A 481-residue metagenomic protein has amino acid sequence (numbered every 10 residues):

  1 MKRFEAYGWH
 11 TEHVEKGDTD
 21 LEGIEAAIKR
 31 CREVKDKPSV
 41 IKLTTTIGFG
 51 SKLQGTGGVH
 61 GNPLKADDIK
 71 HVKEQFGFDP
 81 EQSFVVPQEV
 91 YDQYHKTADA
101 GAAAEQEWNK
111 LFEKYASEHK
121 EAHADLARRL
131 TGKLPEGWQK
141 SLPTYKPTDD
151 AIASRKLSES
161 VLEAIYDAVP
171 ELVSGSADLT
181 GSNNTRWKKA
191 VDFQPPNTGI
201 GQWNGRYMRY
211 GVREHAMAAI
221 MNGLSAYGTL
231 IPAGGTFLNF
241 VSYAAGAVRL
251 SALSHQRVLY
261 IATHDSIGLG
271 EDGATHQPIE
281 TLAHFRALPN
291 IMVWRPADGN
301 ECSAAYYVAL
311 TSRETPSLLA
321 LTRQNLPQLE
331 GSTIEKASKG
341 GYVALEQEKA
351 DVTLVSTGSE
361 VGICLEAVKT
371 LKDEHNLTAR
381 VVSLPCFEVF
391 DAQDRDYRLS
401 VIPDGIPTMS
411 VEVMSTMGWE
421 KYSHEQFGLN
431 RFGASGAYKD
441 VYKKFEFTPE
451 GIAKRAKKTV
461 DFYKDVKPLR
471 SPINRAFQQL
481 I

Functional and structural regions predicted by a protein language model:
M1-V85, L269-A274, C302, T311-I481: Thiamine diphosphate
K65, V86-Q88, Y94-A100, R129-L134 (+5 more regions): General structural signal for secondary-structure boundaries
K73, G77-E107: Non-catalytic, alpha-helical, charged scaffold/linker segments that couple or flank catalytic or architectural cores
K96-A320, N325, S400-V401, P449 (+2 more regions): Thiamine diphosphate
